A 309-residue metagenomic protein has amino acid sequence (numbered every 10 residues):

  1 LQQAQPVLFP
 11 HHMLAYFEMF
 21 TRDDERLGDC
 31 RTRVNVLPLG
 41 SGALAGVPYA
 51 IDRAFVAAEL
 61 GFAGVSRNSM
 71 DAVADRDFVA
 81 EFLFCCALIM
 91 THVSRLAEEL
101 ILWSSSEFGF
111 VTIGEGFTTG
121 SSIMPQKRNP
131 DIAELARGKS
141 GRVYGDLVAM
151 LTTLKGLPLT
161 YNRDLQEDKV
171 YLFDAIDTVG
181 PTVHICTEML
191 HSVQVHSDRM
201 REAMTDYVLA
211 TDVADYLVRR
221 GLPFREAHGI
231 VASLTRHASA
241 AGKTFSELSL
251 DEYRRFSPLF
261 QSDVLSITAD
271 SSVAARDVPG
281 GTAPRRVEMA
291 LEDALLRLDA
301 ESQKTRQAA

Functional and structural regions predicted by a protein language model:
L1-A4: Short, conserved phosphate-binding/catalytic loop or strand-edge motifs used in phosphoryl-/nucleotidyl-transfer
P6-T153: Internal glycine-rich alpha/beta core junctions
M124-A309: Glycine-rich cofactor/substrate-binding loops
